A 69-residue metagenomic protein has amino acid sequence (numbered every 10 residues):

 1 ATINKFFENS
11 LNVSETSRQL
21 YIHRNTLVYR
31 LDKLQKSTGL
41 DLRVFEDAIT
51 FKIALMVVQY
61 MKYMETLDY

Functional and structural regions predicted by a protein language model:
A1-Y69: Cytosolic nucleotide-utilizing catalytic cores of signal-transduction proteins
